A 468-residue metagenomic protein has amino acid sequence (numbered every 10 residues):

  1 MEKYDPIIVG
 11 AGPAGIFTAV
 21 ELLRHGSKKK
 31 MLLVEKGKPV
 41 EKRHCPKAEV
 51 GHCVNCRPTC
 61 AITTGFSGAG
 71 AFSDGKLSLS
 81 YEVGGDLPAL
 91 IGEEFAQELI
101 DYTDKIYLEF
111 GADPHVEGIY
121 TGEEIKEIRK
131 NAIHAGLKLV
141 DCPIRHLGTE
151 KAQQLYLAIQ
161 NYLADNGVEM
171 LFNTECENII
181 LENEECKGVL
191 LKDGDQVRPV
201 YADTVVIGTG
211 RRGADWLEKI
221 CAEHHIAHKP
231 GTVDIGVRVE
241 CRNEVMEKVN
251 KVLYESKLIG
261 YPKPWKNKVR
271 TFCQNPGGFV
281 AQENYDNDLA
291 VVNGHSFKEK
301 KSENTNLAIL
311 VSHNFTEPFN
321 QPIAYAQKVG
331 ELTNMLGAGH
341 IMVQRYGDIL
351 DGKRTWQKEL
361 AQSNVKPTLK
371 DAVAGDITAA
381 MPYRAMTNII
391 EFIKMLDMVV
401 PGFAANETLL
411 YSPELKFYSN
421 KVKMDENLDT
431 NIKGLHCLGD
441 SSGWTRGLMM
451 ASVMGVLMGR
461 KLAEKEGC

Functional and structural regions predicted by a protein language model:
E2-G84, G122-C468: Residues forming the flavin
R57-P58, G65-G118: Dinucleotide-binding Rossmann-like beta1-alpha1 core, especially the glycine-rich loop that anchors the ADP
